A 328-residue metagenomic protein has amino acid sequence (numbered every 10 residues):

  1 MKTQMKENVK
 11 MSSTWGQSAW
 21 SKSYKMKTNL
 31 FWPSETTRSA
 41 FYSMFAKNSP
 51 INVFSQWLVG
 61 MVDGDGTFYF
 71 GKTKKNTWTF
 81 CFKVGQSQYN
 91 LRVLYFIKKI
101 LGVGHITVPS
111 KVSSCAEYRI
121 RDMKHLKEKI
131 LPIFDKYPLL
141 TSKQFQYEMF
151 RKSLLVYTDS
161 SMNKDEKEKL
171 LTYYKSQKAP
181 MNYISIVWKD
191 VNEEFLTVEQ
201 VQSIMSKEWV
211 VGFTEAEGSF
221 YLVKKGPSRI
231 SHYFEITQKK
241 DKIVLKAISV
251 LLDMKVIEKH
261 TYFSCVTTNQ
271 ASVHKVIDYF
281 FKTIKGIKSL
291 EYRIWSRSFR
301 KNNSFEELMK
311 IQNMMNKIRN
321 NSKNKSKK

Functional and structural regions predicted by a protein language model:
M1-K328: Internal intein/HINT superfamily modules and their associated LAGLIDADG
